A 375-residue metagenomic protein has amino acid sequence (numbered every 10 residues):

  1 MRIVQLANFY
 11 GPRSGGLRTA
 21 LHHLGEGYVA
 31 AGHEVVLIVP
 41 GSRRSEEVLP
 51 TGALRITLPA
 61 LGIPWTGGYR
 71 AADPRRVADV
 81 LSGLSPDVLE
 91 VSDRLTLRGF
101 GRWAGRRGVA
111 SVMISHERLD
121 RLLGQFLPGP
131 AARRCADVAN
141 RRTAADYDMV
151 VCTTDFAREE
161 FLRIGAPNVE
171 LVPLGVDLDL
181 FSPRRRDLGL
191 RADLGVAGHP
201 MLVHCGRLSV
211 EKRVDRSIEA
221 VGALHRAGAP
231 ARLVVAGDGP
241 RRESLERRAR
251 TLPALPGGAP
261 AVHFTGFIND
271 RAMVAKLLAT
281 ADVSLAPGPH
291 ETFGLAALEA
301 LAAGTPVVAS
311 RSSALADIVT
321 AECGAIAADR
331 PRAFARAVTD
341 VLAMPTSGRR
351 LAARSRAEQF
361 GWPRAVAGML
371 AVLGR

Functional and structural regions predicted by a protein language model:
A72, A110, R121-R142: Nucleotide-sugar donor phosphate/pyrophosphate-binding loop at the beta->alpha transition of glycosyltransferases
F156, G175: Carbohydrate-associated surface elements
V196-G222, V234: Conserved donor-binding/catalytic core segment of Leloir-type glycosyltransferases
E243-I268: Nucleotide-activated donor-binding/catalytic signature segment of Leloir-type glycosyltransferases, i.e., the conserved
F267, A275-A281: Short alpha-helical donor nucleotide-sugar binding micro-motif in glycosyltransferases
P289: Aromatic "clamp/platform" in nucleotide-sugar-dependent glycosyltransferases that forms part of the donor/acceptor
P306-A309: Short hydrophobic beta-strand element within catalytic cores of glycosyltransferases and related nucleotide-activated
A321-R332, D340-T346: Conserved acidic donor-binding segment of nucleotide-sugar-dependent glycosyltransferases
